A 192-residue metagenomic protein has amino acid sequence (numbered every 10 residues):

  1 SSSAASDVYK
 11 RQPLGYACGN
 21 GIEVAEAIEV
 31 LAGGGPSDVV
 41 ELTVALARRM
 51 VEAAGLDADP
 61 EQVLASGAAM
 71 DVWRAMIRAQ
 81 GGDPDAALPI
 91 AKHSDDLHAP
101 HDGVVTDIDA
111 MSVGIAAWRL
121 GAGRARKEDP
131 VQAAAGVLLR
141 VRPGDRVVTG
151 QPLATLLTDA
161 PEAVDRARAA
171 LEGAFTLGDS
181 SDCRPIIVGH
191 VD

Functional and structural regions predicted by a protein language model:
S1-A5, Y9: Single conserved hydrophobic/aromatic residue that forms the stacking wall/gate of nucleotide- or nucleobase-binding
P13-A134, L138-R146, P152, T158-R168 (+1 more regions): A glycine- and small/hydrophobic-rich beta-loop-beta segment that serves as a flexible "lid/hinge" or phosphate-binding
